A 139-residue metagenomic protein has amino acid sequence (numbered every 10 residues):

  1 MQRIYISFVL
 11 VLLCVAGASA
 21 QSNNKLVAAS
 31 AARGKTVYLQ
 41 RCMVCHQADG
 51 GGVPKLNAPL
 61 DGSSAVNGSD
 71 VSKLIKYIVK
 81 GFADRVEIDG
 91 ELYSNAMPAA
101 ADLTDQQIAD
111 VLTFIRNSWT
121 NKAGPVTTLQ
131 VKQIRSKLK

Functional and structural regions predicted by a protein language model:
M1-K25: Bacterial Sec-dependent N-terminal signal peptides
A20-V37, G52, I134: Electrostatic cytochrome c docking/interface patches
N23, V27-S30, N67, A101 (+1 more regions): Alpha-helix initiation/capping motif
G34, Y38-A48, M97, V111: The canonical Cys-X-X-Cys-His
V44-E87: A contiguous binding-surface segment within folded domains or other stable secondary-structure elements
P54-D61, A83-L138: Axial heme c-ligation environment in periplasmic c-type cytochrome domains
